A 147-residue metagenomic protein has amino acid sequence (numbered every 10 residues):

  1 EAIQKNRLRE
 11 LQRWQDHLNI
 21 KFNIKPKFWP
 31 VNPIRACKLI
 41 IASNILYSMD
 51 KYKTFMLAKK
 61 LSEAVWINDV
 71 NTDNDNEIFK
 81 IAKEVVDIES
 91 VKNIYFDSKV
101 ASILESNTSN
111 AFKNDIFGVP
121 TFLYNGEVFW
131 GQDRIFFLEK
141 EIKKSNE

Functional and structural regions predicted by a protein language model:
E1-V65: Structural alpha/beta surface segment adjacent to cysteine/selenocysteine redox centers across thiol/disulfide enzymes
S48, M56, K60-E147: C-terminal cap of thioredoxin/glutaredoxin-like
